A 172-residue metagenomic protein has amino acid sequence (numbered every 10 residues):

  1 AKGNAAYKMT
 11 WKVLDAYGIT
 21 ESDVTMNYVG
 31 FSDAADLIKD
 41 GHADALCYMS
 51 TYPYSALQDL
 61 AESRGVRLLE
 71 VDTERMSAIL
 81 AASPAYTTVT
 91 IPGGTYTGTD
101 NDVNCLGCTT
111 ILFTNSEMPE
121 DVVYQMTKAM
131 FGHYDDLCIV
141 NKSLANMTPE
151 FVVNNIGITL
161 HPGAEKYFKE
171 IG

Functional and structural regions predicted by a protein language model:
A1-D40, D135, E150, N154 (+1 more regions): Bilobed "Venus flytrap"/periplasmic-binding protein-like clamshell domains and structurally analogous long
N4, Y54-S55, T73, E120 (+1 more regions): Short, structured coil/loop segments at alpha-helix boundaries
M9-V13, L37, A56, Q125-A129 (+1 more regions): Alpha-helical scaffold segments in soluble metabolic enzymes
K12, D59, E74-A81, I139 (+3 more regions): Charged/polar, solvent-exposed surface patches and flexible loops
L14-A16, S63, K128-G132: Short, solvent-exposed amphipathic alpha-helical segments in soluble enzyme and RNA/protein-processing domains
D15, E21-F113, E117-M118: Pocket-lining segment of extracytoplasmic ligand-binding domains
V103-G172: Segments of small-molecule ligand-sensing domains
